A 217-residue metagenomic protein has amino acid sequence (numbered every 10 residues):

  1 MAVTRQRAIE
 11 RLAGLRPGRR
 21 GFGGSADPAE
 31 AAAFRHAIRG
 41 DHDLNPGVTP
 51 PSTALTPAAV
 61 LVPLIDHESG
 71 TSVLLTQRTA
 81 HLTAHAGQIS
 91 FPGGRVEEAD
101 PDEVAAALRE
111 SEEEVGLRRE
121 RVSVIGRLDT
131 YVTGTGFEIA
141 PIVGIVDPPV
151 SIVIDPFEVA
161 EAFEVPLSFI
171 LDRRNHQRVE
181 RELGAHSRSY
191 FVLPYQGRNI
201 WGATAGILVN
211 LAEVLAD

Functional and structural regions predicted by a protein language model:
M1-S90, R95-E113, L117-V150, E180-D217: N-terminal leader/linker segments that precede catalytic domains of diphosphate-processing enzymes
I154-Q196: NUDIX/MutT-family hydrolases
